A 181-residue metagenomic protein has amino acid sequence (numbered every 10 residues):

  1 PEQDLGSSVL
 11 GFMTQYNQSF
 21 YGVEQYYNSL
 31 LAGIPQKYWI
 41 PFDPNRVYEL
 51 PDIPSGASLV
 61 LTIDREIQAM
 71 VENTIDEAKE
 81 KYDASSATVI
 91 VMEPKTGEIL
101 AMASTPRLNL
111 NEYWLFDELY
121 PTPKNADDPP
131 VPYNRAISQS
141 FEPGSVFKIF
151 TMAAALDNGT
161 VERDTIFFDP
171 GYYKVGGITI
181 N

Functional and structural regions predicted by a protein language model:
P1-G56: Small/polar-residue-rich segments within soluble enzyme cores
E2, L110-Y113: Peptidyl-prolyl cis-trans isomerase
M13, A101-R107: Short beta->alpha transition motifs characteristic of CBS
T14, L110, Y172: Residues that form or immediately flank small-molecule/cofactor binding pockets and catalytic motifs
N17, R107-L108, V175: Surface-exposed, flexible loop/turn segments at secondary-structure boundaries
G33, T105-P106, Y173: A short linear boundary/processing microfeature
F42-D43, E93, N109, N134: Acidic/polar residues at beta-strand termini and the immediately following turn/coil
D52-E98, M102, W114-N181: Active-site loop and adjoining helix of the penicillin-binding protein/serine DD-peptidase-beta-lactamase fold
